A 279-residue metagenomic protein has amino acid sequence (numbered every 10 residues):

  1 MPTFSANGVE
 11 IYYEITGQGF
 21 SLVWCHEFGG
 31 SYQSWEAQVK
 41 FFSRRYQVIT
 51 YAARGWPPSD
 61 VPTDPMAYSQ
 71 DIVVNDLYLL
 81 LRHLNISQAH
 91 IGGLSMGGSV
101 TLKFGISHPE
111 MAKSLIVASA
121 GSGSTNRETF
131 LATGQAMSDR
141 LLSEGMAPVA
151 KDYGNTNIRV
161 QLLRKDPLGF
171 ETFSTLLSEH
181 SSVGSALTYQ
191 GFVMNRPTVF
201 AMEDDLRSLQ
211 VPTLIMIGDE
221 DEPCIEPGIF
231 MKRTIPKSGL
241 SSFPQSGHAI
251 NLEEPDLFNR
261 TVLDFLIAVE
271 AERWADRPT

Functional and structural regions predicted by a protein language model:
M1-V23, R44-Q47, I86, L263-T279: Alpha/beta-hydrolase fold catalytic core
V9-M66: Conserved HGGG/HGGXW glycine-rich cap/lid loop of the alpha/beta-hydrolase fold
V39-K40, I49-M96, R260-L263: Active-site loop/oxyanion-hole signature of alpha/beta-hydrolase fold enzymes
I106-S107, A112-P148: Flexible "cap/lid" loop of the alpha/beta hydrolase fold
T125-A132, S143-D205: Conserved alpha/beta-hydrolase catalytic His-Asp/Glu region
L209, I215-I217: Short beta-strand/loop motif that positions the catalytic acidic residue of the alpha/beta-hydrolase fold
E222-P227: Conserved alpha/beta-hydrolase "acid-adjacent" motif
S238-T279: Catalytic active-site module of serine/aspartate enzymes centered on a nucleophile-bearing elbow/loop
